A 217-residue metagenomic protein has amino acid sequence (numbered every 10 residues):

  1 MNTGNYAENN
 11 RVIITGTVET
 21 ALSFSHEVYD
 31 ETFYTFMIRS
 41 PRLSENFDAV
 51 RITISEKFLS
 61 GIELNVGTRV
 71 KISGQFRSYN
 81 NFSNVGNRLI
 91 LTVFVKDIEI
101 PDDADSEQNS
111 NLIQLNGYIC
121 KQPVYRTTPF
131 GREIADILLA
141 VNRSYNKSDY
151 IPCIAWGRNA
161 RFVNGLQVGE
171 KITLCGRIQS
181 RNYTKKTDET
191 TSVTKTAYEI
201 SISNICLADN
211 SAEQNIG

Functional and structural regions predicted by a protein language model:
M1-G217: OB-fold and OB-like single-stranded nucleic-acid-recognition modules and their adjacent interaction interfaces
